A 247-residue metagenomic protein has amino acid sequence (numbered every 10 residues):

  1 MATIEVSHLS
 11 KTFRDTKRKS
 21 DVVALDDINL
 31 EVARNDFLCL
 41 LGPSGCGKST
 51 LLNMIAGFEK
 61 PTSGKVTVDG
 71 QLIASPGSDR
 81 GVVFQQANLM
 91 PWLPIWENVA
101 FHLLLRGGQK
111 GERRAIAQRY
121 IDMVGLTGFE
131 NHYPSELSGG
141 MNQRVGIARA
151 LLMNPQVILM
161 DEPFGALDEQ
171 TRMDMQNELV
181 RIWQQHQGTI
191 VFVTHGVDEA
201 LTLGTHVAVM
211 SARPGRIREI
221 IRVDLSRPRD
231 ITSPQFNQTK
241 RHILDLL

Functional and structural regions predicted by a protein language model:
A2-D198, L203: ABC family nucleotide-binding domain
V68, V209-M210: Short hydrophobic beta-strand elements within the C-terminal catalytic ATPase subdomain
L126, N142, S211, L244-L247: A broadly tuned preference for mixed-charge, low-complexity surface segments
L152, A166-E169, Q238-L247: Extended, non-globular alpha-helical segments
H206: Short, glycine/charged-rich "phosphate-handling" switch motifs in NTP-dependent and phosphotransfer domains
A212-K240: Conserved beta-strand-loop-alpha-helix hinge in the C-terminal portion of ABC ATPase nucleotide-binding domains
